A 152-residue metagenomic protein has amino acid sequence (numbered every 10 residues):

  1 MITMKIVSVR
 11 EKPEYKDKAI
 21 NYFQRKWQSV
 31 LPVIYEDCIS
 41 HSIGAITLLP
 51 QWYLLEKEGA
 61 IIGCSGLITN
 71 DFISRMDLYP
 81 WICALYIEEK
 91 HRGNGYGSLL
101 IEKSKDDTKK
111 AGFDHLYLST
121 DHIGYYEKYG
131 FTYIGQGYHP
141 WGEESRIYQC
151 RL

Functional and structural regions predicted by a protein language model:
M1-D17, L152: Conserved N-terminal entry element of GNAT/NAT acetyltransferase domains
Q28-L54: Active-site rim helix/loop that mediates acceptor-substrate recognition in acyltransferases
P50, E143-Y148: Short hydrophobic/aromatic beta-strand or adjacent loop that forms the aromatic wall/cage of a ligand/substrate-binding
L54, A60-N70, W81, Y86: Conserved beta-strand in the GNAT
E56-E58, C150-R151: Active-site beta-strand termini and strand-to-loop segments that position acidic
M76-Y79, N94: Helix-adjacent hinge/juxtasegments
H91-K103: Conserved acetyl-CoA pyrophosphate-binding loop and the N-cap/start of the following alpha-helix in GNAT-like
K110, D114, T120-E144: Conserved active-site alpha-helix within GNAT-family acetyltransferase domains
